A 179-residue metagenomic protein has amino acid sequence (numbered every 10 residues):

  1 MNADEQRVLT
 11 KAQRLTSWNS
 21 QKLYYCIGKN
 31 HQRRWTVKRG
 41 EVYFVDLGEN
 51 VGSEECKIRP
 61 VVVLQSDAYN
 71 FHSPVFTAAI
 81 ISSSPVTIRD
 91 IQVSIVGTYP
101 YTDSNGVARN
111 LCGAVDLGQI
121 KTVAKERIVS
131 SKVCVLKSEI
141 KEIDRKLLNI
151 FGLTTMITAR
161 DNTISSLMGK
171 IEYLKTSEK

Functional and structural regions predicted by a protein language model:
M1-W18, P100-K179: C-terminal terminal-subdomain/extension
W18-G28: Short, structured beta-strand/loop micro-motifs enriched in basic residues and often containing a Trp
G48-G52: Short, charged beta-turn/beta-strand-edge "cap" motif at the junction between a beta-strand and an adjacent loop
S53-Y101: Compact nucleic-acid interaction/catalytic patches
